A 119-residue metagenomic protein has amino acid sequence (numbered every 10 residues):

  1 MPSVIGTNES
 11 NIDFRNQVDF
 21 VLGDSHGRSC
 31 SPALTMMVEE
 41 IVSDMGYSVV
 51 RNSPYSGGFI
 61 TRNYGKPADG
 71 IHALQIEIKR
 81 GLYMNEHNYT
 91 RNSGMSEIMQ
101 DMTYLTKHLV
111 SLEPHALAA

Functional and structural regions predicted by a protein language model:
M1-Y83: Catalytic cores of processing enzymes, dominated by hydrolases/peptidases, characterized by acidic/His-rich
E86-A119: His/Asp/Glu-rich mid-to-C-terminal helical/loop segments that flank catalytic regions of hydrolases
